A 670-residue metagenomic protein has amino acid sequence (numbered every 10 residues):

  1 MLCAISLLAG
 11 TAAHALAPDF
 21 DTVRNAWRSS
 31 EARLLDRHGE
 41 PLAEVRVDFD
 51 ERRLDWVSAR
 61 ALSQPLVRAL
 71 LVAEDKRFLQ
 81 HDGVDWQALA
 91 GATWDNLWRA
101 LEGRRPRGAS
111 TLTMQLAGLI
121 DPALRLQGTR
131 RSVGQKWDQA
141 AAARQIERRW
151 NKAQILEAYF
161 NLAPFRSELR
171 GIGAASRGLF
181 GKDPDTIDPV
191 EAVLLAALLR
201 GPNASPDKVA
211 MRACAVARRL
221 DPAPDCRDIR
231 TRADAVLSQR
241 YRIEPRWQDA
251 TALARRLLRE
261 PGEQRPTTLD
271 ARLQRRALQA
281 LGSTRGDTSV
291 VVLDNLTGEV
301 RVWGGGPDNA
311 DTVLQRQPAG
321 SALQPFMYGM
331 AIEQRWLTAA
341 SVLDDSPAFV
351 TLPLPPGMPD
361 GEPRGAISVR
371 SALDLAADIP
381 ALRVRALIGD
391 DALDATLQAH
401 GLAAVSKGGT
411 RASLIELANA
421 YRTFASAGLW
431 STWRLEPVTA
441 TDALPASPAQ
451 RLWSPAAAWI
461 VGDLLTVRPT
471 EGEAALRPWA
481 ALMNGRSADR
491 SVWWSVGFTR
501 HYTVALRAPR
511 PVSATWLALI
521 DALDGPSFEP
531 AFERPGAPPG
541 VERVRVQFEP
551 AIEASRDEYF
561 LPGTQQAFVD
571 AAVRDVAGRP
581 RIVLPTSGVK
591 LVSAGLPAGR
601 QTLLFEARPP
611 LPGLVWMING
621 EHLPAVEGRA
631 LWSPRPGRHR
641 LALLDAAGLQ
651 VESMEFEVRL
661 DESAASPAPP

Functional and structural regions predicted by a protein language model:
M1-R37, R77, V209, D228: N-terminal type II signal-anchor transmembrane helix that functions as the membrane-insertion/stop-transfer segment
T11-A15, D21-T22, C226-T251, P347-A348 (+3 more regions): Soluble, non-transmembrane domains of envelope/secretory-pathway proteins that act on or interact with carbohydrate
H14-S29, D188, P266-D294, R370-S371 (+1 more regions): Beta-lactamase-like hydrolase cores
R68-L71, D75, A277, G298 (+6 more regions): Active-site SXXK
L79-L89, R170-G173, I332-T351, I388-A392 (+1 more regions): Short, well-structured active-site flanking segments
W98-L126, R242-E260, L337-L393, A403-A404 (+1 more regions): Conserved catalytic neighborhood of penicillin-recognizing serine enzymes
R104-R105, A109-A271, R275, Q398-G408: Non-catalytic, structured segments within soluble enzyme domains
T267-V292, W303, P307-Q315, L323 (+3 more regions): A penicillin-recognizing enzyme superfamily signal
